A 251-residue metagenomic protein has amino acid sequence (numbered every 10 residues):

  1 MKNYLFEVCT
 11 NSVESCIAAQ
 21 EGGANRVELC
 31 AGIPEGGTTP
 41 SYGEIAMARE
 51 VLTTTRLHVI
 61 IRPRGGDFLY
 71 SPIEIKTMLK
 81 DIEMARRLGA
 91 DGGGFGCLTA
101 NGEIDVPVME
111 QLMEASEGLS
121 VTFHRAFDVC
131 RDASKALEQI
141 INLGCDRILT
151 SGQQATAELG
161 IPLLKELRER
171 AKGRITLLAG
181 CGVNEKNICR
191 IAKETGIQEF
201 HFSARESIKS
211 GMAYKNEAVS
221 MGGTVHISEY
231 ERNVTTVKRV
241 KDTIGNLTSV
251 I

Functional and structural regions predicted by a protein language model:
Y4-T10, V27-L29, L57-I61, G93-F95 (+4 more regions): Hydrophobic faces of well-ordered beta-strands that scaffold small-molecule active sites in alpha/beta enzyme cores
N11-E21, L69-D81, D128-L143, L167 (+2 more regions): Catalytic cores of alpha/beta
S12-E14, A31-I33, I61-G65, C97-T99 (+4 more regions): Active-site-proximal loop/turn and secondary-structure-junction residues that shape catalytic pockets, frequently
V13, I45-V51, T55-V106: Active-site beta->alpha loop and helix N-cap motifs at the rims of alpha/beta catalytic domains
Q20-V27, L52-T54, G89-G92, A115-L119 (+4 more regions): Glycine-enriched alpha-helix->loop->beta-strand junction motifs that scaffold or abut catalytic
R26-T38, M84, L88-A100, C145-E158 (+1 more regions): Glycine-rich phosphate-binding active-site loops on the catalytic face of alpha/beta enzymes
G37-G65, I104-A126, I161-E185, I227-V250: Alpha-helix-loop-beta-strand connector modules within alpha/beta enzyme cores
A90-D146: Hydrophobic, well-structured mid-protein blocks that either form specific transmembrane helices
